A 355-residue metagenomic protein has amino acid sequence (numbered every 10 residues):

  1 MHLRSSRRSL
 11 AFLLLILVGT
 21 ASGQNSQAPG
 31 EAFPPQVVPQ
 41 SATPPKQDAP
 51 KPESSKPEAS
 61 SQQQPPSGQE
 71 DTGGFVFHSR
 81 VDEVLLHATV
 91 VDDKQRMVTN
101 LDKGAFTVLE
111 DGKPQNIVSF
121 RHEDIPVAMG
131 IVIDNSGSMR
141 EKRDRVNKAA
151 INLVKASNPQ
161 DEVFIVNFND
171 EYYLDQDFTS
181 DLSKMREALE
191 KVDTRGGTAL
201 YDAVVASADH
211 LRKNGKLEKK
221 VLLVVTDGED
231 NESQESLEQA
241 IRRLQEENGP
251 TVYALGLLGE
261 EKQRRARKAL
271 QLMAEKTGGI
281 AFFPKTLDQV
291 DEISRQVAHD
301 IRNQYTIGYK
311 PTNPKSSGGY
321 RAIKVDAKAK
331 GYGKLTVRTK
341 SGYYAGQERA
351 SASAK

Functional and structural regions predicted by a protein language model:
M1-Q27: Sec-dependent N-terminal signal peptides
G23-K355: Scaffold/interface architecture of coatomer-like assemblies
